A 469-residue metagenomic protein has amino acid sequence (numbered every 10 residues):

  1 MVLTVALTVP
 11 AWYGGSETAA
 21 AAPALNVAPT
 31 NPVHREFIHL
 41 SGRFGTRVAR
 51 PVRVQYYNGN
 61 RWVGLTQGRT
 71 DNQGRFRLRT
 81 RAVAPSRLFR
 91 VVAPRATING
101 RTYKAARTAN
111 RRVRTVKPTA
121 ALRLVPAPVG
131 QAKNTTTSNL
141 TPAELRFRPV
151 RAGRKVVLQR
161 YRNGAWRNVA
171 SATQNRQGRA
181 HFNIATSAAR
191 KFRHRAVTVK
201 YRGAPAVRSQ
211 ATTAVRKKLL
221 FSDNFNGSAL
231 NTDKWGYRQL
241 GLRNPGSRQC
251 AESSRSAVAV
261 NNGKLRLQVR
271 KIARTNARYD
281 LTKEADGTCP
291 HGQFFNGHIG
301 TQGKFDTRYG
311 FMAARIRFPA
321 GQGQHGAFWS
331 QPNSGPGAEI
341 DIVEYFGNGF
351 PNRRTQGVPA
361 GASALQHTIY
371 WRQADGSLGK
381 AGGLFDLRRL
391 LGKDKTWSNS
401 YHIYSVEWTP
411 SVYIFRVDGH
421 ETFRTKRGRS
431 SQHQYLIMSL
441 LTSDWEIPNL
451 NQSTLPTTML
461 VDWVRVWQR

Functional and structural regions predicted by a protein language model:
V2-V5, V9-K218: Low-complexity, Ser/Thr/Pro-rich intrinsically disordered linker/stalk segments at domain junctions
A196-V197, T213-R469: GH16 jelly-roll
